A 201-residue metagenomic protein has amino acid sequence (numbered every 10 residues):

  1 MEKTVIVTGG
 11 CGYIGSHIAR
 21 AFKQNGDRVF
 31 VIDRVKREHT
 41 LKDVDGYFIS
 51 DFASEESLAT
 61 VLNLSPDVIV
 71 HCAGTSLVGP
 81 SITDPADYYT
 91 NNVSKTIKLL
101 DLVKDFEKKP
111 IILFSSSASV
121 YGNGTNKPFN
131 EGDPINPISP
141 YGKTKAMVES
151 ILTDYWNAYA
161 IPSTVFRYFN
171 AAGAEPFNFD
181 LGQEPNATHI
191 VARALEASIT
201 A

Functional and structural regions predicted by a protein language model:
V5-Q24: N-terminal Rossmann NAD(P)H-binding glycine-rich loop of SDR-like oxidoreductase domains
T8, I32, I69-C72, I112-S117 (+1 more regions): SDR active-site strand-loop-helix element
D27-V35: Conserved glycine-rich Rossmann-like NAD(P)H-binding loop of the short-chain dehydrogenase/reductase
V44-S54: Rossmann-fold cofactor-recognition segment
E55-N91, N126: NAD(P)H-binding glycine-rich loop region in Rossmannoid oxidoreductase-like domains and their noncatalytic homologs
H71, I97-P140, D154-A158, T164: Conserved Rossmann-fold NAD(P)-dependent oxidoreductase catalytic core, especially the SDR/UDP-sugar
T144: Active-site helix of classical SDR
T153-A201: NAD(P)-dependent short-chain dehydrogenase/reductase
